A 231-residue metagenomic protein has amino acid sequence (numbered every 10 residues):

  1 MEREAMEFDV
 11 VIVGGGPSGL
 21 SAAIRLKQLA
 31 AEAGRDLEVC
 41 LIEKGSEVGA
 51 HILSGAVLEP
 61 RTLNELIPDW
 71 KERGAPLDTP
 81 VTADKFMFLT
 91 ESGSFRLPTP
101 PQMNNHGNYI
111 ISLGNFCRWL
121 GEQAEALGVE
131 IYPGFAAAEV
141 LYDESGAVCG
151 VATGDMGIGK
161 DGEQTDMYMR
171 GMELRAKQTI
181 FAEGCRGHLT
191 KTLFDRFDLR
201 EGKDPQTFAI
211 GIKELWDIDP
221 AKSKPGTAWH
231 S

Functional and structural regions predicted by a protein language model:
M1-V13, P17, G128-Y132: Glycine/serine-rich loop-strand microenvironments at binding/catalytic pocket rims
V10, E38-S46, A176-F181: Extended hydrophobic secondary-structure segments that form protein cores and membrane-embedded regions
V10-C40: N-terminal Rossmann-like FAD-binding beta1-loop-alpha1 element of flavoenzymes
G15, N105-L113, M169, E201: Alpha-helix N-cap/helix-initiation motif
S18, E47, R186: Conserved Rossmann-like nucleotide-cofactor binding loop
A33-R35, R118-W119, Q123-S231: Predominantly flavin-linked oxidoreductase catalytic cores and closely associated redox partners
D36, C40-E91: N-terminal FAD cofactor-binding segment of flavoenzymes
S94-L113, E122, G150-A152: Helix-loop-beta segment of a Rossmann-like dinucleotide-binding subdomain
